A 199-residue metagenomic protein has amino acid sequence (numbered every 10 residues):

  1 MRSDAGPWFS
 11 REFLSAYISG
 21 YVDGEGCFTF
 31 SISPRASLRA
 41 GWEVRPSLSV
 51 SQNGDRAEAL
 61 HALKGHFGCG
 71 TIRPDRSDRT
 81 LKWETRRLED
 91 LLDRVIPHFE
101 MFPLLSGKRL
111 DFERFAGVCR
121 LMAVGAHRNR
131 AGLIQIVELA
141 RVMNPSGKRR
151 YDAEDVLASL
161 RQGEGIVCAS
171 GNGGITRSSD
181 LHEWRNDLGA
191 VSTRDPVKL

Functional and structural regions predicted by a protein language model:
M1-L199: Sequence-level preference for short, compositionally simple segments enriched in small aliphatic or small polar residues
